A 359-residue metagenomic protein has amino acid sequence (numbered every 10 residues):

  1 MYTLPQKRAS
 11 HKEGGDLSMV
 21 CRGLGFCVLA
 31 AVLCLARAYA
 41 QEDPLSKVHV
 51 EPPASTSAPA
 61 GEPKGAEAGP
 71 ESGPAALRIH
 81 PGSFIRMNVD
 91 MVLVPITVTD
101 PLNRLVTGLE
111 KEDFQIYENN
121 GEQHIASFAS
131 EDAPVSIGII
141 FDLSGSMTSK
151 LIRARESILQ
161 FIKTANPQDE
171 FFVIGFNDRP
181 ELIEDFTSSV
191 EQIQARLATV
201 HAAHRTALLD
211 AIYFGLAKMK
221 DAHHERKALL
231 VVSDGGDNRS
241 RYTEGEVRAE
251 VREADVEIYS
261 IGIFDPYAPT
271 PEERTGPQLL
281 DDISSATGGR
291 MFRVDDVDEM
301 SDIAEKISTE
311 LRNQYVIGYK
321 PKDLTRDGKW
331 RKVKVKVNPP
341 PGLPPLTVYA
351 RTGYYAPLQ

Functional and structural regions predicted by a protein language model:
M1: The two-metal-ion catalytic cores of nucleic-acid processing enzymes
L4-C27: Bacterial N-terminal signal peptides that target proteins for export
P5-A9, C34, I162: Generic alpha-helical structural signal
H11, V32-L33, T56, L230: Short stretches within intrinsically disordered, low-complexity N-terminal or propeptide regions
G25-A36: Bacterial N-terminal signal peptides
A40-Q359: Scaffold/interface architecture of coatomer-like assemblies
